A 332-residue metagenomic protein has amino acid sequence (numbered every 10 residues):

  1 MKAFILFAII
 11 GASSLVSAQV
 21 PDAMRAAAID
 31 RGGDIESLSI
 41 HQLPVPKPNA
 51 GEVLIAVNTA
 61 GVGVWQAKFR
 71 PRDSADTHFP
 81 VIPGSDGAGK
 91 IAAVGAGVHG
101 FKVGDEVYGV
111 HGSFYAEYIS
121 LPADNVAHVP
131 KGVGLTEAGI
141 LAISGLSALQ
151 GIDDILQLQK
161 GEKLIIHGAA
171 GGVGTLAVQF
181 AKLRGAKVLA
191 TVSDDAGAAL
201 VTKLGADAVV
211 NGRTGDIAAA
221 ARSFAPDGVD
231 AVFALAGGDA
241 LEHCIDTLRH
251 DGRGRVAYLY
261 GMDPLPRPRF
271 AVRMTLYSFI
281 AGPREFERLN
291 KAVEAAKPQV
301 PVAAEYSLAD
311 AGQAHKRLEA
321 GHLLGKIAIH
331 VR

Functional and structural regions predicted by a protein language model:
S13-L15: N-terminal signal peptide c-region/cleavage motif recognized by signal peptidases
D22, R284-R332: C-terminal hydrophobic helical "lid"/dimerization subdomain of Rossmann-like NAD(P)H-dependent oxidoreductases
P44-V62, P71-S113: Glycine-rich beta-strand-centered segment in the early N-terminal region that forms part of a ligand/cofactor-binding
K68, V107-G168: NAD(P)H dinucleotide-binding glycine-rich loop of Rossmann-like/cofactor-binding domains, especially the beta1-alpha1
A142-T214: Mid-domain Rossmann-like dinucleotide-binding core that forms the NAD(H)/NADP(H) cofactor-binding site
D216-P226: Short amphipathic alpha-helix with an adjacent loop that forms part of the alpha/beta core around
G238-P298, V331: Glycine-rich phosphate-binding loop and adjacent beta-alpha segment of Rossmann(oid) nucleotide-cofactor-binding
